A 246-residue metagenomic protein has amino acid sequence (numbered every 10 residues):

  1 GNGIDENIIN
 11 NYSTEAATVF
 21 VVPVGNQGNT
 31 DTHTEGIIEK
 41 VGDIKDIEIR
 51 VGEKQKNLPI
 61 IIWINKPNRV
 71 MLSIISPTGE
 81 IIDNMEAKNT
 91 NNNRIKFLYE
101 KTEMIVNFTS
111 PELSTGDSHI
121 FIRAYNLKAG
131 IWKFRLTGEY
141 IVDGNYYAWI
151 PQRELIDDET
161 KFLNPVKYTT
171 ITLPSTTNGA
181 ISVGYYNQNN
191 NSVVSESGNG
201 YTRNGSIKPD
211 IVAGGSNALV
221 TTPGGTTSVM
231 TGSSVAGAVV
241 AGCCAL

Functional and structural regions predicted by a protein language model:
G1-N2, P23-V24, T137-E139: Short acidic, glycine-rich surface-loop motifs adjacent to enzyme active sites
I4-A17: Catalytic-core regions built around general acid/base machinery
F20-G25, V183-G184: Active-site neighborhood of phospho(di)ester-bond hydrolases with catalytic His/Asp-centered motifs
T30-H119, L136-T137, L163-A245: Extracellular S/T/G-rich loop segment that most often corresponds to the catalytic His/Ser-adjacent loop
K56-L58, A124-Y140: Noncatalytic modules at the cell exterior or secretory-pathway interfaces, chiefly beta-strand-rich lectin/adhesion
L113, G130, D143: Flexible, polar/acidic helix-loop-strand segments at domain edges
I141-R153: Edge beta-strands of jelly-roll/beta-sandwich modules across compartments, strongly enriched in secreted/luminal
R153-K167: Low-complexity, Pro/Ser/Thr- and charge-rich linker/hinge segments at domain boundaries
